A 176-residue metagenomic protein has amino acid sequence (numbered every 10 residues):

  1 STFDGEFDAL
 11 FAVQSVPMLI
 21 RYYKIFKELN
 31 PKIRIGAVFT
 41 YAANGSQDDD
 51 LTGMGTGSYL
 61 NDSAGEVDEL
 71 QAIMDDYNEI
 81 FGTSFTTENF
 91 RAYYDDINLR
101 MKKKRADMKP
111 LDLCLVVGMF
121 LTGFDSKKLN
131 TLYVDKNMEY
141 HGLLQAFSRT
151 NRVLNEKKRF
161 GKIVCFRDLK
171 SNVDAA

Functional and structural regions predicted by a protein language model:
S1-V116: Conserved C-terminal RecA-like helicase domain
T2-D4, K27-R34, K104-M108, S126 (+2 more regions): Secondary-structure transition/capping motifs at alpha-helix termini and the adjoining loop/turn into the next element
V16-M18, Y41-G45, F120-T122, N137-Y140 (+2 more regions): Conserved nucleotide-binding/hydrolysis micro-motifs of P-loop NTPases
M18-K24, Q47-D49, D125-K128, L143-Q145 (+1 more regions): A short acidic (Asp/Glu
V38-T40, D96, R100, P110 (+5 more regions): Residue-level preference for alpha-helix termini and adjacent loops
M108-P110, L143-A176: Conserved segment of the helicase C-terminal RecA-like domain
L113-V116, F120-F147, G161-C165: A short beta-strand element within the Helicase C-terminal
